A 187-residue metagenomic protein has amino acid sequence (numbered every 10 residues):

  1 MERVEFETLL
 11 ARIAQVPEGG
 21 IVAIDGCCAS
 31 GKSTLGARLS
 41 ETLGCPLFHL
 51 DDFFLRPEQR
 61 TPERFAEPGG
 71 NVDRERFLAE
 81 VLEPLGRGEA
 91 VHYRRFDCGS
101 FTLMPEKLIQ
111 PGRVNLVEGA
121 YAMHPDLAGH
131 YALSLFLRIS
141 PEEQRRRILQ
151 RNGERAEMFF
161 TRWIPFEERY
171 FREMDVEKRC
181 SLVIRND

Functional and structural regions predicted by a protein language model:
M1-V22: Extreme N-terminal, non-catalytic leader segments that precede Walker-type/kinase nucleotide-binding cores
C27: P-loop (Walker A) phosphate-binding loop of NTP-binding proteins
K32: Conserved lysine of the Walker
L35: Hydrophobic positions on the alpha1 helix immediately C-terminal to the Walker A/P-loop
L43-Q59: Short beta-strand-centered segment that lines the nucleotide-binding/catalytic pocket of NTP-utilizing
P46, Q59-M104, V114: Conserved nucleotide-sensing/catalytic segment adjacent to the nucleotide-binding pocket in NTP-handling enzymes
F101-R151: ATP-dependent NMP and nucleoside kinases share a basic, alpha-helical "lid"
T102, H124, G153-D187: Small-molecule kinase domains that catalyze NTP-dependent phosphoryl transfer to phosphate-bearing small molecules
